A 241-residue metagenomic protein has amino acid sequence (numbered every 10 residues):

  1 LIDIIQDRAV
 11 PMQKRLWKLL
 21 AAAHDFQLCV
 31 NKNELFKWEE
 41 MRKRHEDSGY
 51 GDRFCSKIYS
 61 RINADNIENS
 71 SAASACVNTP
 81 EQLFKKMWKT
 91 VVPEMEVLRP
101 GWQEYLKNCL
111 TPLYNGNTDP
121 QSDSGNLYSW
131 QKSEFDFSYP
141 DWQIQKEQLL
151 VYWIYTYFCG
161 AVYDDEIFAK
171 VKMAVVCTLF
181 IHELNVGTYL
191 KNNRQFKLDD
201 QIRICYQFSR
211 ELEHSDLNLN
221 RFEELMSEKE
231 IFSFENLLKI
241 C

Functional and structural regions predicted by a protein language model:
D3-C241: Hydrophobic, aromatic-lined core segments that form the binding pocket/scaffold for planar heteroaromatic ligands
